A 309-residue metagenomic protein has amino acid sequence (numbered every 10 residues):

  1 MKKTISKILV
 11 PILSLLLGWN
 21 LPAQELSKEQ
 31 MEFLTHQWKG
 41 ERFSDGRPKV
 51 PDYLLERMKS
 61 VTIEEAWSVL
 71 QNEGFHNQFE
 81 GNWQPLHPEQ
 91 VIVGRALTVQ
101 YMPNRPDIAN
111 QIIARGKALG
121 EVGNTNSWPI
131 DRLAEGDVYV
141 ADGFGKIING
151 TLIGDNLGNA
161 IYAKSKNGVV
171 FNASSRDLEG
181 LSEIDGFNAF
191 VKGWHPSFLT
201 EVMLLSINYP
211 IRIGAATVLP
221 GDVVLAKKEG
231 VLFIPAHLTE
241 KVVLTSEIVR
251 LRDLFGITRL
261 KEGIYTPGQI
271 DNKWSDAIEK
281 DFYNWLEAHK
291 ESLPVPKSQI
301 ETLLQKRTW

Functional and structural regions predicted by a protein language model:
M1-V10: Bacterial N-terminal signal peptides that target proteins for export
L9-G18: Bacterial N-terminal signal peptides
W19-A23: Sec/Tat signal peptide C-region and signal peptidase I cleavage site
Q24-R42, Y53-L55: Short acidic, Pro/Gly- and aromatic-enriched capping/linker segments at domain boundaries
G46, I161, D222-V224: Buried hydrophobic positions in well-ordered alpha/beta secondary-structure cores of metabolic enzymes
E56-E65, V69-P220, I234-Y283, E287-W309: Feature captures the catalytic cores and cofactor-binding loops of soluble hydro-lyases/lyases that act on carboxylate
E229-L232: Channel- or pocket-lining gating/hinge segments that regulate access to a cavity or pore
